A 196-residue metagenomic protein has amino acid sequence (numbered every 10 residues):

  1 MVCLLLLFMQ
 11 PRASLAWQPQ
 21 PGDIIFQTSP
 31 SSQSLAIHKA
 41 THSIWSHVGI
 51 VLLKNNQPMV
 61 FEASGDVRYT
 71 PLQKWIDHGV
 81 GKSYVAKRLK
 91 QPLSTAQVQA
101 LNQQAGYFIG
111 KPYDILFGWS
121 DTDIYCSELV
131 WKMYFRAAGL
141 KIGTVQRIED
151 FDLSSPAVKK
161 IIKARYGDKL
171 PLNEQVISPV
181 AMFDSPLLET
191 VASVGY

Functional and structural regions predicted by a protein language model:
M1-P11: Bacterial N-terminal signal peptides
A13-Y196: Cysteine-nucleophile amide-bond enzymes
